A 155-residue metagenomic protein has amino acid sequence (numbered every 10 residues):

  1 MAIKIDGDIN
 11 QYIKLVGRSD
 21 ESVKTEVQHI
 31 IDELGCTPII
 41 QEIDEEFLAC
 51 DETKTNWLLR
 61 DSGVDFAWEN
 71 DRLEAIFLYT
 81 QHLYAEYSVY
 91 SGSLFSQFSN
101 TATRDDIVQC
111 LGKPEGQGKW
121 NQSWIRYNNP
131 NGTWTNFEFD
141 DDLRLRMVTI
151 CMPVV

Functional and structural regions predicted by a protein language model:
A2-F77, L83, S99-V155: A cross-family detector of function-defining hotspots
A85-Y87: Preference for well-ordered, secondary-structure-rich cores of eukaryotic proteins
G92-F98: Short aromatic-glycine motifs in intrinsically disordered, low-complexity regions
